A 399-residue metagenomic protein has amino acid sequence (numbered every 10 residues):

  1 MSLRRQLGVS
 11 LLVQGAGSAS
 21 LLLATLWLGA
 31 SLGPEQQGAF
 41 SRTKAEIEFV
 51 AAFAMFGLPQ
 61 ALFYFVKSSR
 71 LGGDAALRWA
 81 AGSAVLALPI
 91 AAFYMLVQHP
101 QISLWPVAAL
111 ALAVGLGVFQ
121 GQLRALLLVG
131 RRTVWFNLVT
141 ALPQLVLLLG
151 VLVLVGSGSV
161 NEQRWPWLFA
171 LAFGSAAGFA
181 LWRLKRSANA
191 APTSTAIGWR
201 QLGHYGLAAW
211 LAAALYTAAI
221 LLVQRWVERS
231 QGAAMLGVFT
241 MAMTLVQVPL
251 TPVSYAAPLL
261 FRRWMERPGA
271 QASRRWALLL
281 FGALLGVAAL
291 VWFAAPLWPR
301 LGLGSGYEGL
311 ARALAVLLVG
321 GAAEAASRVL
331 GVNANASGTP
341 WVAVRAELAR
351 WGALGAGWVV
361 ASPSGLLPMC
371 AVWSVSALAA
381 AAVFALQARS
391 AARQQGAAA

Functional and structural regions predicted by a protein language model:
S2-F56, H204-A233, T244, G355: Signature of the first transmembrane helix
L3, A108, V134-V139, V160-A170 (+4 more regions): Interhelical loop/hinge segments that connect adjacent transmembrane helices in multipass membrane
R4, S41, K67-V85, G203 (+3 more regions): Interfacial transmembrane-helix starts/ends
L7-A16, L77, L112, L127-L152 (+3 more regions): Alpha-helical transmembrane segments of multi-pass membrane transporters/permeases
L21, T25, E48, A52-R70 (+3 more regions): Helix-loop junctions and terminal segments of transmembrane helices in multi-pass membrane transport/translocation
P34-G38, L96-L110, A233, F293-R328: Interfacial segments at transmembrane-helix termini and the short loops linking adjacent helices
Y64-S68, G117-L138, R263-G269, V319-L348: Membrane-interface junctions at transmembrane-helix termini in multi-pass inner-membrane proteins
A108-A111, N137-A188, L348-A356, L366-A391: Hydrophobic alpha-helical transmembrane segments
